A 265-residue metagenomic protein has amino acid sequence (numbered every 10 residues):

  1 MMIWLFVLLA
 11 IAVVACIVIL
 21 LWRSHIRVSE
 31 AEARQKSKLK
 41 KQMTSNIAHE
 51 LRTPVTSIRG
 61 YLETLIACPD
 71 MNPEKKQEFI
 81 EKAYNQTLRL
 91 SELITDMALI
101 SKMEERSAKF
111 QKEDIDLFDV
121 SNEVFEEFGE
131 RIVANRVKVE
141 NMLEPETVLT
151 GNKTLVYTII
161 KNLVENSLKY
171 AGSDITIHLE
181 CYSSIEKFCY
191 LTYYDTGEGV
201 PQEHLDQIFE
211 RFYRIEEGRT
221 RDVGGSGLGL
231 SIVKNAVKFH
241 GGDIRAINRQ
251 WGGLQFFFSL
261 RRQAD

Functional and structural regions predicted by a protein language model:
A31-L65: Primarily the dimerization/phosphotransfer
I66-P73: Short acidic helix/loop segment immediately C-terminal to the autophosphorylated histidine in two-component histidine
N85-S91: Short alpha-helical segment of the dimerization/phosphotransfer core of two-component systems
Q111-D114, V133, K138-V148, Y182: Conserved catalytic submotifs in the C-terminal HATPase_c
S167-L168: Short helix-loop "hinge" at the ATP-lid/N-box region of the Bergerat-fold HATPase_c
S173, G241-G242: Conserved glycine-rich
V200-F212: Short conserved segment of the HATPase_c
